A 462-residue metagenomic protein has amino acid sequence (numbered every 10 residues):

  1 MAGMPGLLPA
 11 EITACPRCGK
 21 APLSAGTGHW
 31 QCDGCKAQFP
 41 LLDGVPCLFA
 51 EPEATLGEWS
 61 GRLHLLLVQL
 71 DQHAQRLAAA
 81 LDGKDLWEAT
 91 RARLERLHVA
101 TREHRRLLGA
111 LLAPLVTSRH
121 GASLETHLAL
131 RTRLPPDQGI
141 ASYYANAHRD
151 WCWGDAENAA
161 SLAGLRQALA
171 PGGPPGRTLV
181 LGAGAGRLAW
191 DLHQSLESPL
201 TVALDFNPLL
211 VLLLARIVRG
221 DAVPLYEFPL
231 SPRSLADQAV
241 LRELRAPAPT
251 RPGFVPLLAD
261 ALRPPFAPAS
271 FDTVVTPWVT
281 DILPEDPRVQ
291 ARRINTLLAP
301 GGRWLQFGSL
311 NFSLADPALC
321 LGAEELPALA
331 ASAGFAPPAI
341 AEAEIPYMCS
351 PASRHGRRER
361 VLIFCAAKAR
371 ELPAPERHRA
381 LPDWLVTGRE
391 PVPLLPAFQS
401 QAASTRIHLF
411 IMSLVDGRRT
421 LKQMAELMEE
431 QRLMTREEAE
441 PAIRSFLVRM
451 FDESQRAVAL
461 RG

Functional and structural regions predicted by a protein language model:
A2-P171, V218-D237, W384: N-terminal accessory regions of S-adenosyl-L-methionine
A185-E197: Conserved SAM-binding loop of SAM-dependent methyltransferases across substrates and taxa, primarily the Class I
V218-R263: S-adenosyl-L-methionine
A259-V274: A short acidic, Gly/Pro-enriched loop at the edge of an enzyme's catalytic core that lines a small-molecule cofactor
R288-P300: A short glycine-rich, Lys/Arg-flanked "PGG" loop and its adjoining helix->strand segment in the class I
G301-L310: Conserved beta-strand signature within the Rossmann-like core of class I S-adenosyl-L-methionine
A333, P346-G388: Core SAM-dependent methyltransferase catalytic element
A397-G462: Long, charge-rich, low-complexity alpha-helical segments
